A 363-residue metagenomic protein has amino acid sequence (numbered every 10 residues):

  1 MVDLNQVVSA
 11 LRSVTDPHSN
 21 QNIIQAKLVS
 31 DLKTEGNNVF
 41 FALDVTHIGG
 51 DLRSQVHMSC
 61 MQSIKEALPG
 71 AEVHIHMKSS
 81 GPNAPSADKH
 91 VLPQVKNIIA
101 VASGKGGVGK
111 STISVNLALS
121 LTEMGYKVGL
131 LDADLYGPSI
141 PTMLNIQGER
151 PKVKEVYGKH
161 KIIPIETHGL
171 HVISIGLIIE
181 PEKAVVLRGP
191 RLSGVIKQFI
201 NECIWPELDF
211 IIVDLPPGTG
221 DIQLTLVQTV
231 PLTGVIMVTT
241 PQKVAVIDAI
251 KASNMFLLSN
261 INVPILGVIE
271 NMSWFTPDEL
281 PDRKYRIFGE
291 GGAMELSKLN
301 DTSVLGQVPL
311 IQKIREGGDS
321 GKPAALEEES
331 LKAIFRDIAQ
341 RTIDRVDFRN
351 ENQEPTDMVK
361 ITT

Functional and structural regions predicted by a protein language model:
M1-S30, T34, E66: N-proximal, solvent-exposed amphipathic alpha-helical segments enriched in charged/polar residues
V2-L4, A26, Q55-Q62, A67-G70 (+3 more regions): C-terminal lobe/tail of nucleotide-utilizing enzymes
D31-Q62, G70, H76: A short interface-forming secondary-structure element
I98-D134, I261: Walker A/P-loop phosphate-binding motif and the immediately C-terminal alpha-helix
L121, Y126-E182, L187, S193: Phosphate-binding loop that captures ATP/GTP phosphates
P151-K154, I175-R191, K197-T225: Switch II (G3) loop of P-loop NTPases
I173, L215, Q228, L266 (+1 more regions): Glycine-rich phosphate-binding loops of nucleotide-dependent enzymes
I204, Q223-K243: Inter-motif core of Ras-like GTPase G domains
